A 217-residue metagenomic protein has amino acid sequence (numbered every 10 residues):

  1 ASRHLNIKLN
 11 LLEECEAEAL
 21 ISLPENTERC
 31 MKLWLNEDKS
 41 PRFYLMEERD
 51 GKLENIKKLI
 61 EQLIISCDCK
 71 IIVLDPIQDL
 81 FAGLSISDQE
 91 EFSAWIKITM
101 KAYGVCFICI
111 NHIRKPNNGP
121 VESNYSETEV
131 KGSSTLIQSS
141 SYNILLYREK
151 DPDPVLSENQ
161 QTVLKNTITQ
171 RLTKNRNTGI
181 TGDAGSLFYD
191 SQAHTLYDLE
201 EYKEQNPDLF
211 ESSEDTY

Functional and structural regions predicted by a protein language model:
S2: Phosphate-binding active sites in nucleotide-utilizing proteins
L5, N10-A17, R29, L33-L35 (+3 more regions): C-terminal regions of RecA-like/P-loop NTPase motor modules
N26-G51: Conserved P-loop NTPase mechanochemical-coupling segment
Y44-A102: Phosphate-binding/switch loop-helix module in NTP-utilizing enzymes
Y44-M46, I108, I144: Hydrophobic/aromatic beta-strand patches that form the interior of the parallel beta-sheet core in alpha/beta enzyme
V73-D75, V105-H112: Structural recognition of the conserved hydrophobic beta-strand(s) that form the central parallel beta-sheet of P-loop
I77, H112-I113, R148-E149: Short, ordered loop/turn segments at secondary-structure junctions
D79-F81, R114-N118: Short, active-site-adjacent cap segments at secondary-structure transitions
